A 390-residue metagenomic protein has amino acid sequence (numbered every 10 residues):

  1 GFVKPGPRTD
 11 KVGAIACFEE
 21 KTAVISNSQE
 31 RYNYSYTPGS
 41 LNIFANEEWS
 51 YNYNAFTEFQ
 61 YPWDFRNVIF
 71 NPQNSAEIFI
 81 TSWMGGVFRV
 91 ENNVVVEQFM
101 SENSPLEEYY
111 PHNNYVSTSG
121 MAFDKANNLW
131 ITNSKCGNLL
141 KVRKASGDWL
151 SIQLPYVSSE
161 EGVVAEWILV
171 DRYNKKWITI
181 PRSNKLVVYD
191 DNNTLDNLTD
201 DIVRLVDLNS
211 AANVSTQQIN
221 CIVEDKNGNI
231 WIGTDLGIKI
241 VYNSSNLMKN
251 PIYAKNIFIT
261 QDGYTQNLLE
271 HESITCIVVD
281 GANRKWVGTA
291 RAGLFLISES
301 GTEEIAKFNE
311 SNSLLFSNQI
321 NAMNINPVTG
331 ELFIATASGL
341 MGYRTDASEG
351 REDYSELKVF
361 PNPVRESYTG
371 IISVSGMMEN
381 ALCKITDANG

Functional and structural regions predicted by a protein language model:
G1-R8, E48-W63, V94-N114, L150-E161 (+3 more regions): Surface-exposed loop and turn segments in beta-propeller and other repeat-based domains that flank or scaffold
P7-A14, P62-V68, W83-M84, Y110-A122 (+5 more regions): Signature of short aromatic-glycine-proline-rich micro-motifs recurring in repeat-based ectodomains
C17-E20, F70-S75, F123-A126, V170-N174 (+3 more regions): Residue-level detector of Asp-centered blade-edge/turn motifs that repeat once per structural unit in beta-propeller
K21-I25, E77-I80, F88, N128-T132 (+4 more regions): Conserved beta-propeller blade signature
Q29-N33, G85-V87, C136-N138, S183-K185 (+3 more regions): Short glycine/acidic-enriched loop and turn motifs that connect beta-strands
E47-W49, N92-E97, A145-W149, Y189-T199 (+3 more regions): Short loop/turn segments immediately following beta-strands, especially the blade-tip and inter-blade linker loops
G237-K239, N318-E352: Blade-level signature of beta-propeller repeat domains, shared across WD40, Kelch, NHL, RCC1 and BNR/Asp-box propellers
E352-K384: Glycine-centered coil/turn sites that cap beta-strands in beta-rich domains
